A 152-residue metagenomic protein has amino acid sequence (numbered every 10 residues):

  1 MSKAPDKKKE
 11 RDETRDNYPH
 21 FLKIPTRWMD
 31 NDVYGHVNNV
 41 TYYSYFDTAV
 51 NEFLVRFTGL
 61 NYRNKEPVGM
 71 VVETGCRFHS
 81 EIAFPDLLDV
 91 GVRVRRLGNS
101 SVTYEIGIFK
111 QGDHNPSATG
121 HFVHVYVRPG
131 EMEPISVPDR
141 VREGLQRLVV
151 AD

Functional and structural regions predicted by a protein language model:
S2-E52, R56: Catalytic strand-loop segment that frames the active site of acyl-thioester-processing enzymes
S2-L22, I82-F84, R95-D152: HotDog/MaoC-like acyl-thioester-processing domains
I24-W28, F78, Y126: Hydrophobic residues in beta-strands and at strand termini
Y42-Y45, M70, E105: Residue-level recognition of specific faces of alpha-helices
D47-V50, T58-G59, Q146, V150: A generic structural signal for secondary-structure junctions that act as hinges or helix/strand caps at the edges
F53-V102, P116, G120, V125: Hydrophobic beta-strand-centered segment that forms part of the acyl-chain substrate-binding groove
